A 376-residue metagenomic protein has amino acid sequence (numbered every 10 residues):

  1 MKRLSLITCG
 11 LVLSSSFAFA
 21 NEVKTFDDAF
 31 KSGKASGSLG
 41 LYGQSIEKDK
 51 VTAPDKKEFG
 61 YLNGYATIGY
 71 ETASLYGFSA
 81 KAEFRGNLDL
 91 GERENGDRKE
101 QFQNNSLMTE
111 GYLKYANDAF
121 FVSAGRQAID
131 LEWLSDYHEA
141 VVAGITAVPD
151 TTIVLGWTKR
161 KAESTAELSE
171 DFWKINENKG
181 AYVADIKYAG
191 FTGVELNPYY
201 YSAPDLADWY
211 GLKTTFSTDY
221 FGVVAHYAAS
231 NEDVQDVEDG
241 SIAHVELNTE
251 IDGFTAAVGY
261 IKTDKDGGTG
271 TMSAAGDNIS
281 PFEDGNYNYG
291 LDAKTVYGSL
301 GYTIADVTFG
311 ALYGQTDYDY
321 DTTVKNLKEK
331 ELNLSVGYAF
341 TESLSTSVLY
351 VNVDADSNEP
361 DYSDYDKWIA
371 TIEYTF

Functional and structural regions predicted by a protein language model:
R3-R126, G144-T146, T215-D219, V223-A225 (+3 more regions): Beta-barrel outer-membrane channel/assembly domains of diderm bacteria
Y42-I46, N87-G91, I129-L131, R160-A162 (+5 more regions): Structural signature of outer-membrane beta-barrel domains
D49, E94-G96, T165-E167, W209 (+5 more regions): Outer-membrane beta-barrel and related beta-rich outer-membrane complex signature in Gram-negative bacteria
D89-F102, S106, L155, K159-E177 (+1 more regions): Outer-membrane pore/translocation modules
N105, A128-A140, R160-S164, N176-N178 (+5 more regions): Solvent-exposed loop/turn segments connecting transmembrane beta-strands in outer-membrane beta-barrel proteins
V122-I153: Internal, well-ordered domain-core segments that constitute the primary functional module of diverse proteins
D150-F216: Internal metal/ion-chelating core segments
W173, A189-G193, K213-D319: Detector for outer-membrane/organellar transmembrane beta-barrel domains, recognizing the amphipathic beta-strand
